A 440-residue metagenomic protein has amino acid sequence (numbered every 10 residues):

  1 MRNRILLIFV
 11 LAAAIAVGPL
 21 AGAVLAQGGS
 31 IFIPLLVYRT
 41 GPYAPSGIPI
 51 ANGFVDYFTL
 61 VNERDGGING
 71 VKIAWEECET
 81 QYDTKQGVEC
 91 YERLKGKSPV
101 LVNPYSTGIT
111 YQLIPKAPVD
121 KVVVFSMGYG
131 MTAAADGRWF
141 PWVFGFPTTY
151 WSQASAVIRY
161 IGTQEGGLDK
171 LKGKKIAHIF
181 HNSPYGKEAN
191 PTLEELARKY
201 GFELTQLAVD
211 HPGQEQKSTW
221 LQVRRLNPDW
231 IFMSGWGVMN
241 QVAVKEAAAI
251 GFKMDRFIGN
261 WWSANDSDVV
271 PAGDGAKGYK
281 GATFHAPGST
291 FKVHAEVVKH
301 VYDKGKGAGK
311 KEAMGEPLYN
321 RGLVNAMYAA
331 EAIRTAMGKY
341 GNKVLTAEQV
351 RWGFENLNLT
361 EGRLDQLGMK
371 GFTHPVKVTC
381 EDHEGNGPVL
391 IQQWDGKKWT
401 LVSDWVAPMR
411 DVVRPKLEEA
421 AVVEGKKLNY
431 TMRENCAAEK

Functional and structural regions predicted by a protein language model:
M1-F32, E63, V423-K440: Short, low-complexity disordered leader/linker segments with a strong preference for bacterial N-terminal type II
A23-L35, G66-K72, Q164-K174: Immediate post-signal peptide segment of exported/extracytoplasmic ligand-binding proteins
G28-F32, P45-N52, R64-G137, F146 (+3 more regions): Beta-alpha junction/loop-to-helix N-cap segments that form part of ligand/metal-binding clefts
T80, V124-S126, M131-A135, P212 (+2 more regions): Venus flytrap/periplasmic-binding-protein-like
Q86, T132-A133, P141-I250, G288-K292: Extracellular/periplasmic Venus flytrap/periplasmic-binding protein
L94-T107, F125-M127, K175-F180, N227-G237 (+3 more regions): Periplasmic-binding protein-like
A247-N325, V406-M409, R433-N435: Extracellular/periplasmic periplasmic-binding protein-like sensory domains
A308-Y319, A330-D404, P408: Segments of small-molecule ligand-sensing domains
